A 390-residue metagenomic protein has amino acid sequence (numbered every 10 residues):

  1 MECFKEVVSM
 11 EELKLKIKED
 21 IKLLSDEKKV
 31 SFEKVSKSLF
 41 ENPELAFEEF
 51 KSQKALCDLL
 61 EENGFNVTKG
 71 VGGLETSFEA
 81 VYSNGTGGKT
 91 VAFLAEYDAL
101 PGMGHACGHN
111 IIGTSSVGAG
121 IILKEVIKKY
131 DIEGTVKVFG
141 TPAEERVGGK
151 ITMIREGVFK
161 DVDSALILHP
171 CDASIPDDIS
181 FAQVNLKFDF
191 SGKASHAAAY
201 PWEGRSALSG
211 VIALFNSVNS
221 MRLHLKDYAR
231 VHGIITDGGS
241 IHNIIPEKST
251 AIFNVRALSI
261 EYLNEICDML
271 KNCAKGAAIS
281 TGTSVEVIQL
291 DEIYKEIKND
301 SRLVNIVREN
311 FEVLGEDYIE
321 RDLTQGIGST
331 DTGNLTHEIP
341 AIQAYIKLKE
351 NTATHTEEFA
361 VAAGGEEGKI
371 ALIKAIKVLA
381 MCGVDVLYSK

Functional and structural regions predicted by a protein language model:
F4-V7, E12-G134: Acidic/His- and Gly-rich active-site-bordering loop/insert found across diverse amide/peptide-bond hydrolases
E11, L15, K22, D26-E33 (+14 more regions): Electropositive phosphate-/nucleotide-binding environments in soluble metabolic enzymes
E12-L15, K34-K37, Y97-P101, F190-A198 (+3 more regions): A short small-residue
T76-Y82, D98-A106, N110-I111, V117 (+4 more regions): Histidine/acidic-residue-rich, glycine-tolerant segments that coordinate divalent metal ions
V91, F139, S164-L166, P340-A344: Hydrophobic/aromatic beta-strand patches that form the interior of the parallel beta-sheet core in alpha/beta enzyme
A92-L94, S191, Q343-K349: Non-cysteine beta-strand/loop elements that form the S-adenosyl-L-methionine
I212-K390: Metal-dependent amide/peptide-bond hydrolase catalytic core, centered on the "pita-bread" metallohydrolase fold
